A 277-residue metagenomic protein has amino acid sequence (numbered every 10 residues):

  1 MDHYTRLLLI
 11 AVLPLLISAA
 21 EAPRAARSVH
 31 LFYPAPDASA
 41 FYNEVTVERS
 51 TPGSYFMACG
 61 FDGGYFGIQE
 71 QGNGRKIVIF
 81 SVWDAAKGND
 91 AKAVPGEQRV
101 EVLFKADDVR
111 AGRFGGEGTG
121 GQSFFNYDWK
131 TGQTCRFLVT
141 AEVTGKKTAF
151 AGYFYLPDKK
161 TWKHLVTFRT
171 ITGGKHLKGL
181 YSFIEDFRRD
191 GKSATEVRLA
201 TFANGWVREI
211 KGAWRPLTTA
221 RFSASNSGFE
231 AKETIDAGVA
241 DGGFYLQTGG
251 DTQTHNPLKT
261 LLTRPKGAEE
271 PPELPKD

Functional and structural regions predicted by a protein language model:
M1-L8: Bacterial N-terminal signal peptides that target proteins for export
A11, L15-A22: Bacterial Sec-dependent signal peptides at the C-terminal "C-region" and cleavage site
E21-V109, G267-K276: Secretory/extracellular carbohydrate-interaction modules and structurally similar beta-sandwich "look-alikes"
A22, K159-F168, L217-T219: Local beta-strand/beta-hairpin segments that build beta-sheet-rich folds
A22-Y55, L180, I184, R189-D277: Activation corresponds to long, low-complexity, non-globular regions
V45-R49, D84, A141-V143, L156 (+1 more regions): Short beta-strand segments enriched in hydrophobic/aromatic residues within well-folded beta-rich domains
F114-T134: Short, aromatic/His-centered strand-loop micro-motif at the edge of beta-sheets
W129-K163: Carbohydrate-binding surfaces in secreted/extracellular proteins
